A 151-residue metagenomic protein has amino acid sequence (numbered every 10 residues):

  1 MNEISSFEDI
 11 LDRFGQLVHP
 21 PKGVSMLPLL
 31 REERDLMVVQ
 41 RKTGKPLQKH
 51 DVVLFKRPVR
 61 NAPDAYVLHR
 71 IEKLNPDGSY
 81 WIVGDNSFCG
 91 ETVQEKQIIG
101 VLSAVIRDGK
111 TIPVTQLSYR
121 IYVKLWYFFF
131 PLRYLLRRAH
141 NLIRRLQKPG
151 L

Functional and structural regions predicted by a protein language model:
M1-L151: Extended hydrophobic leader/signal-anchor segments used for secretion and membrane insertion
